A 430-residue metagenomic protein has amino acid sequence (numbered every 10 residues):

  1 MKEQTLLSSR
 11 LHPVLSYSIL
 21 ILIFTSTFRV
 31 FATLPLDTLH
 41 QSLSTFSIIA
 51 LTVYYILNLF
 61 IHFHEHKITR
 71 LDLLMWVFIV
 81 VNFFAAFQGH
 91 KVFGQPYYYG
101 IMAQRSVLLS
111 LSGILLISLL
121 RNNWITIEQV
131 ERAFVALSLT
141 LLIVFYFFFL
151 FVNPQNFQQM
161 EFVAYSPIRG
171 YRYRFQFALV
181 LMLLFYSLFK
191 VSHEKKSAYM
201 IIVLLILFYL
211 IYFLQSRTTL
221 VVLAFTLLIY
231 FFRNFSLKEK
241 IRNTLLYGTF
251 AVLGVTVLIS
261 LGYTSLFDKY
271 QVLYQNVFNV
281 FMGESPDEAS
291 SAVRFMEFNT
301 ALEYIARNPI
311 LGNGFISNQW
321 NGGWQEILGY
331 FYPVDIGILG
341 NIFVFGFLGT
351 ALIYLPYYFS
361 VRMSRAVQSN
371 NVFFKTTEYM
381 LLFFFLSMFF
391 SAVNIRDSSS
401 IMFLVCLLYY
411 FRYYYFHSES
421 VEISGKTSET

Functional and structural regions predicted by a protein language model:
M1-H62, V80-H90, F147-N153, F384-L386: N-terminal signal-anchor transmembrane segment
M1-S16, K195, V367-F374, V405-T430: A juxtamembrane structural motif centered on a specific transmembrane helix
L71-F87, G94-L119, R132-A133: Aromatic-anchored transmembrane helix interface
E128-Q155, R169-N234: Alpha-helical transmembrane segments of multi-pass inner-membrane proteins
E131-R132, A136, G323, F343-F385 (+1 more regions): Hydrophobic transmembrane alpha-helices and their immediate junctions
L183-S187, T376-T430: Transmembrane alpha-helices of multi-pass inner-membrane enzymes
N234-M282: A membrane-periplasm/extracellular boundary helix in multi-pass inner-membrane enzymes that assemble envelope glycans
M282-F345: Long extracytoplasmic/lumenal interhelical loops at the membrane interface of multi-pass membrane proteins
